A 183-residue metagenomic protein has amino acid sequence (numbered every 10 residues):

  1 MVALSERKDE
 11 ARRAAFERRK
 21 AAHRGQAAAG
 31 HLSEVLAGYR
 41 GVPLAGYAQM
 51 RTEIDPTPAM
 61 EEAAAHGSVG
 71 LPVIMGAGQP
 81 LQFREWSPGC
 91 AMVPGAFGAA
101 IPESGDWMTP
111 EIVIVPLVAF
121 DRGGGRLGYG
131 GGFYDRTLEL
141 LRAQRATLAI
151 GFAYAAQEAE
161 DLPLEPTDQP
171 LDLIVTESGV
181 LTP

Functional and structural regions predicted by a protein language model:
M1-T109: N-terminal active-site beta-alpha-beta segment that forms phosphate/nucleotide-binding and substrate-recognition loops
Q79-P183: Conserved phosphate- and dinucleotide-binding cores of soluble alpha/beta proteins, encompassing both enzyme active
